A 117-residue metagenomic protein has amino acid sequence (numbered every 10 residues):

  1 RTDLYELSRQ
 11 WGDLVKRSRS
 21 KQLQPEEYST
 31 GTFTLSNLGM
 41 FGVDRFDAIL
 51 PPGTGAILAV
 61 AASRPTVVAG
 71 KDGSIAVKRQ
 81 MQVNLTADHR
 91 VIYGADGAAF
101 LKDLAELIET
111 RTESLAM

Functional and structural regions predicted by a protein language model:
R1-M117: C-terminal catalytic/motor cores of large multi-domain enzyme assemblies
